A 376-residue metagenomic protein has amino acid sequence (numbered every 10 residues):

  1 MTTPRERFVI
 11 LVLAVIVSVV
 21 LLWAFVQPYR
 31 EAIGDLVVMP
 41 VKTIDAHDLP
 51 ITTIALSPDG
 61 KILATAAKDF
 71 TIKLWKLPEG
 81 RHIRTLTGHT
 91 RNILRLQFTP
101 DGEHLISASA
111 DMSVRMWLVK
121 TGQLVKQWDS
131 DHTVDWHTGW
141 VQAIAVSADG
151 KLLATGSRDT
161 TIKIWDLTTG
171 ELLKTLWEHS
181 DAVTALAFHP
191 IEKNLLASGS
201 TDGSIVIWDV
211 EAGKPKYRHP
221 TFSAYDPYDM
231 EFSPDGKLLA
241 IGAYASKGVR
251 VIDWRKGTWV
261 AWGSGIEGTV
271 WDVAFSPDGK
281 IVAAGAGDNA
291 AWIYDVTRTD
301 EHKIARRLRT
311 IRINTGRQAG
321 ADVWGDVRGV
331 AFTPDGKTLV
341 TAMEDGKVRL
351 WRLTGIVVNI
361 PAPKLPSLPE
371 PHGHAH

Functional and structural regions predicted by a protein language model:
T2-H376: WD40-repeat beta-propeller superdomains and closely related acidic/aromatic-rich repeat-like regions
